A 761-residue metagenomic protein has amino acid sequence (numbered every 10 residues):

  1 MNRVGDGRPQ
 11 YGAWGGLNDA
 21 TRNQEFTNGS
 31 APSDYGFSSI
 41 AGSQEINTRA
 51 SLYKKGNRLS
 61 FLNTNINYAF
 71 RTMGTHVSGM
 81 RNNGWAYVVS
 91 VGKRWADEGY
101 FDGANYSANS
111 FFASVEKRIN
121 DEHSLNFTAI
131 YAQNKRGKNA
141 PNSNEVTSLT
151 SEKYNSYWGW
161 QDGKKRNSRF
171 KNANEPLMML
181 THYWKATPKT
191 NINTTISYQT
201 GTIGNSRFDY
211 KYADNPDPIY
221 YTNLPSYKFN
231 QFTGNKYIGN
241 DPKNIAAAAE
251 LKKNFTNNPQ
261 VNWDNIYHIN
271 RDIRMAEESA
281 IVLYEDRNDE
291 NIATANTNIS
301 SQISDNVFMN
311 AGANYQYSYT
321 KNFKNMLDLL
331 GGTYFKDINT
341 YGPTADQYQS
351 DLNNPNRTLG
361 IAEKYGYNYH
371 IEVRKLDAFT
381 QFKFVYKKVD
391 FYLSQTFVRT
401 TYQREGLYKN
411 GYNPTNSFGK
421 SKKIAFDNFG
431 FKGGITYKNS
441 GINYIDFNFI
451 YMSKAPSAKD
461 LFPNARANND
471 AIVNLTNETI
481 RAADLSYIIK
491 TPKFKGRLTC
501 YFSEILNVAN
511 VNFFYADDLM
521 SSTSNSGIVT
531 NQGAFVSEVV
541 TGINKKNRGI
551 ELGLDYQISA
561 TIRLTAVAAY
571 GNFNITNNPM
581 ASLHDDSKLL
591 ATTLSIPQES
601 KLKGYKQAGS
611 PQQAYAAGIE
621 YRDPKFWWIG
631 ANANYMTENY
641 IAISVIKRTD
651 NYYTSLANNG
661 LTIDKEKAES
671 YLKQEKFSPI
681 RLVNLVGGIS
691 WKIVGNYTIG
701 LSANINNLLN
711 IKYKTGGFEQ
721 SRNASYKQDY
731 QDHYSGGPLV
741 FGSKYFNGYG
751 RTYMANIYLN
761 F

Functional and structural regions predicted by a protein language model:
N2-N28, N47, E152-K153: Short acidic/polar hinge/loop motifs at secondary-structure boundaries that mediate gating or recognition
S30-S33, G42-G79, V91-F101, N632: Short strand-turn segments of transmembrane beta-barrel domains in outer membranes, especially the first one or two
D97, A608-V694, G717-F718: C-terminal beta-barrel architecture of Gram-negative outer-membrane proteins
E116-R118, S124-T181, G204-Y284, D346-L359 (+1 more regions): Acidic/polar loop-and-plug regions of large Gram-negative outer-membrane beta-barrel proteins
K135, P141-V146, P355-T358, T401-Y412 (+9 more regions): Surface-exposed extracellular loop regions of Gram-negative outer-membrane beta-barrel proteins, predominantly
E290-I292, Q302-N310, N314-N325, L330-T333 (+6 more regions): Structural signature of Gram-negative outer-membrane beta-barrels, strongest in the C-terminal barrel of TonB-dependent
F502-E504, T530-I646, Y758: Gram-negative outer-membrane beta-barrel transporters
I505-N507, Y635-T654, I689-F761: C-terminal beta-signal and adjacent terminal beta-strands/loops of Gram-negative outer-membrane beta-barrel proteins
